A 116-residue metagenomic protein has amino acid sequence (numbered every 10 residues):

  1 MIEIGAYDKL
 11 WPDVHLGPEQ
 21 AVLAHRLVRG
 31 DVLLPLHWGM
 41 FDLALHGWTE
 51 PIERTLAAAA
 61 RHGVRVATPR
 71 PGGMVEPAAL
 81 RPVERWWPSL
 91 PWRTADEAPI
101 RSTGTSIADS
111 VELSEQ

Functional and structural regions predicted by a protein language model:
M1-P71: Cap/insert and terminal regions of metallo-dependent hydrolase folds
L45-Q116: C-terminal regulatory/interaction regions
